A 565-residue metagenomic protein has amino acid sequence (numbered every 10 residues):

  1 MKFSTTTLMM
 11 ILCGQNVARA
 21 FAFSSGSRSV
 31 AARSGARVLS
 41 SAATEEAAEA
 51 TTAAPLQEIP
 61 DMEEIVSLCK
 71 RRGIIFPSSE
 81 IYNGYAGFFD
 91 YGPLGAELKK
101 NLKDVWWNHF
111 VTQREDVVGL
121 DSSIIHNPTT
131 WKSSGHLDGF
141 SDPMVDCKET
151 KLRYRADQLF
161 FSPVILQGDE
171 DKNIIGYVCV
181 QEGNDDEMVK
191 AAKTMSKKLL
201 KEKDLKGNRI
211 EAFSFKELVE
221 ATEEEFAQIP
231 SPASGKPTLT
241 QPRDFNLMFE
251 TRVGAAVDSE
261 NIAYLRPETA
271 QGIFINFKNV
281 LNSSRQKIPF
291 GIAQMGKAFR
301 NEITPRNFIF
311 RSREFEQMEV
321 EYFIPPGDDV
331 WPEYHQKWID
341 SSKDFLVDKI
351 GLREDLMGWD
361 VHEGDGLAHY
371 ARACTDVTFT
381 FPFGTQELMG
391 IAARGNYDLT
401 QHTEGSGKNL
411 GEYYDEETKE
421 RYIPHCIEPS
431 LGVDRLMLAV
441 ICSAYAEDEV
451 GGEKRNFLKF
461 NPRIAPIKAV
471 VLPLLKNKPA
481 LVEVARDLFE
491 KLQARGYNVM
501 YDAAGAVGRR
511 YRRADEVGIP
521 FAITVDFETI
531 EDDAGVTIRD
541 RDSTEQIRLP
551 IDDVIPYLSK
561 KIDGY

Functional and structural regions predicted by a protein language model:
K2-G26: N-terminal chloroplast transit peptides
A18-E46: N-terminal chloroplast transit peptides
R37-Y565: NTP/phosphate- and nucleic-acid-binding module
